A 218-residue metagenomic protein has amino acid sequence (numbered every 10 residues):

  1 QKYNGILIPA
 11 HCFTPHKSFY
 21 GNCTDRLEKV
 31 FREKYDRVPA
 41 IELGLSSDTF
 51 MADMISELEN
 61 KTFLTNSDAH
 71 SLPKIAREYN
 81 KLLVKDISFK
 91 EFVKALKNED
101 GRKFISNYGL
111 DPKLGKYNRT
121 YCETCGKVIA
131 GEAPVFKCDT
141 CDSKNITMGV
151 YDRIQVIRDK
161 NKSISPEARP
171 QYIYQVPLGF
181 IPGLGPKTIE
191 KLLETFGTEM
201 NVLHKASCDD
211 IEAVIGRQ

Functional and structural regions predicted by a protein language model:
Q1, P15-Q218: Charged catalytic cores and adjacent phosphate/nucleic-acid-binding surfaces used for phosphate/nucleic-acid chemistry
A10-T14: Short, well-ordered beta-to-alpha junction loops that form the rim of enzyme active sites and present histidine/acidic
